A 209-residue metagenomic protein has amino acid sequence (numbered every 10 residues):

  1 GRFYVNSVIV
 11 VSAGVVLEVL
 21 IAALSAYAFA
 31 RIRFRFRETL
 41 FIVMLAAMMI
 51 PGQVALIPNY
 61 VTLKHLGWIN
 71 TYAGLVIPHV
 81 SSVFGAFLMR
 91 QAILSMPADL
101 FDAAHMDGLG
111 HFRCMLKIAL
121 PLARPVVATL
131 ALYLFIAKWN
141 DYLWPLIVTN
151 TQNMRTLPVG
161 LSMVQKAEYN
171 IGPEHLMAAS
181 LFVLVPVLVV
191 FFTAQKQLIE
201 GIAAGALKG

Functional and structural regions predicted by a protein language model:
G1-G209: A hydrophobic, multi-pass inner-membrane permease signature
